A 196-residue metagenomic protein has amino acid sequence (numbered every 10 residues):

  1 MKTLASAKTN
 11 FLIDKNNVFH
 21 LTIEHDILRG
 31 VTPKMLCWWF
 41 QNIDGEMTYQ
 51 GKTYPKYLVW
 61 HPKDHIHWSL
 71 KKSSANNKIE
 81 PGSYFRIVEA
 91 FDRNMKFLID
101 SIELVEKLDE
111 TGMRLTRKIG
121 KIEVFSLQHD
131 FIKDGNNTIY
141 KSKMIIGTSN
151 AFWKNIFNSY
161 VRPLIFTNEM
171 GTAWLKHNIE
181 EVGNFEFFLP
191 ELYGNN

Functional and structural regions predicted by a protein language model:
M1-N76: Hydrophobic ligand-binding cavity/cleft-lining segments
N17-T22, K34, T111, F125 (+1 more regions): Residues at beta-strand starts and edge strands
R29-P33, E106-L108, D130-I139: A short, structured loop/turn motif at beta-sheet edges
K56-I122: Glycine-rich portal/gate segments that line the openings of hydrophobic small-molecule binding cavities
S69-S74, F185-Y193: A general structural signal for short secondary-structure boundary/capping elements
T116-A173: Beta-strand/loop substructures that line and gate deep hydrophobic ligand-binding cavities in soluble
A151, Y193-N196: Mixed-charge (acidic/basic) macromolecular-recognition segments
L164-E191: Ser/Thr/Asn(+Pro)-rich, low-complexity disordered segments
